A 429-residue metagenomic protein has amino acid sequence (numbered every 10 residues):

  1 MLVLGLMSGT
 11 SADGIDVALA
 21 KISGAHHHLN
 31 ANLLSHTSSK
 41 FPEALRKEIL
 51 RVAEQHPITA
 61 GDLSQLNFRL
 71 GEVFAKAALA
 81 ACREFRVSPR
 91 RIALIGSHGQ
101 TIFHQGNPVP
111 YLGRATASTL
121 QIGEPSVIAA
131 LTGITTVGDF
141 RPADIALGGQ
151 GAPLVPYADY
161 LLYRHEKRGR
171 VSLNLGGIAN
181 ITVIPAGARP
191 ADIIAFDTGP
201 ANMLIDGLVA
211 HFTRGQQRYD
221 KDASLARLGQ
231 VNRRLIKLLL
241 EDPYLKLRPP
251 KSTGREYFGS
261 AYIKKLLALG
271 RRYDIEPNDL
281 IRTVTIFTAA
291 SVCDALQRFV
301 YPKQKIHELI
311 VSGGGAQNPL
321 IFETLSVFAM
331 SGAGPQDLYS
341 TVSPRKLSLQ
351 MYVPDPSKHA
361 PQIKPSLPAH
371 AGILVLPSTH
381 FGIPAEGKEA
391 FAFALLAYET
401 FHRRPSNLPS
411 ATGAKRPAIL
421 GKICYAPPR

Functional and structural regions predicted by a protein language model:
L2-L6, G106, L112-T119, S126-Q217 (+2 more regions): Phosphate-binding/catalytic loop of phosphoryl-transfer enzymes
S8, D13-G24, G207, A290-S331 (+1 more regions): Catalytic phosphate/nucleotide-handling subdomain of diverse soluble enzymes
G14-F41, P190-A289, C293, R416-R429: Conserved ATP-utilizing enzyme core subdomain
N32-R69: Conserved non-catalytic scaffold segment of RNase H-like nuclease domains
H56-I122, P335: Short beta-strand-loop/turn "lid" adjacent to the catalytic site in phosphate-handling enzymes
V73-A81, P277-K305: Phosphate/ATP-binding catalytic cores across multiple sugar-kinase/actin-like superfamilies, primarily ASKHA
G177, F401-P428: Extended, charge-rich low-complexity interaction segments
V327-L374: Intrinsic disorder/low-complexity segments
